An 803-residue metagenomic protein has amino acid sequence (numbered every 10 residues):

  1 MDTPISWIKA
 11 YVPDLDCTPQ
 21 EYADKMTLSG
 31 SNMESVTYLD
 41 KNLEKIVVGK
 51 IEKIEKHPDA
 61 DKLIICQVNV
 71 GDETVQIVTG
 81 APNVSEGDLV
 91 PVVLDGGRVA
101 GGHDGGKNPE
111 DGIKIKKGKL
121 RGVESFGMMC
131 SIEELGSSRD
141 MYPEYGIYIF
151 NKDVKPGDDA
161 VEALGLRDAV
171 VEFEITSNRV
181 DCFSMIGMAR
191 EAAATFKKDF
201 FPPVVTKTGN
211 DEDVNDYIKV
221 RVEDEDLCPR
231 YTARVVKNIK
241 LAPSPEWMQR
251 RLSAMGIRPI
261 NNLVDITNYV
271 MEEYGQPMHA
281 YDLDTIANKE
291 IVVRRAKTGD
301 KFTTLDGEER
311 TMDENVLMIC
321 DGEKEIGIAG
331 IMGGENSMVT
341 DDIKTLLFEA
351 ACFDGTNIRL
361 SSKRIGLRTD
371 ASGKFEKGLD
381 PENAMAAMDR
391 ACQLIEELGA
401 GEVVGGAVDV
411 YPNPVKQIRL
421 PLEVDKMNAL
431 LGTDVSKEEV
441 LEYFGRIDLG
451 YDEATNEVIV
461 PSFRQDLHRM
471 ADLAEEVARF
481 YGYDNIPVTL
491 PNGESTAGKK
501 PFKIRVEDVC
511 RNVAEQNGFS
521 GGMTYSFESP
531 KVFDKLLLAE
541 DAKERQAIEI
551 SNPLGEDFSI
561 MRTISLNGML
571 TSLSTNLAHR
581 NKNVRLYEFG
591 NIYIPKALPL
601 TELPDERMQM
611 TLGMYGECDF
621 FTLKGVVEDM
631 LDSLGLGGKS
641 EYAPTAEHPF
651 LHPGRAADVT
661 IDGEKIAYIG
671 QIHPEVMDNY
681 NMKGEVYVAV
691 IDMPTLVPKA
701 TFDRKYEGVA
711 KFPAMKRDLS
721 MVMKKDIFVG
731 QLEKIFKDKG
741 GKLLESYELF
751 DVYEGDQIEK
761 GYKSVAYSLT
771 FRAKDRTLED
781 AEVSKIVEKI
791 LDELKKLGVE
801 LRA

Functional and structural regions predicted by a protein language model:
M1-E212, L347, G366, D370 (+3 more regions): Phosphate-backbone binding interfaces of nucleic-acid-interacting proteins
D24, I64, F200-K301: Glycine/proline-enriched, intrinsically flexible loops and inter-domain linkers
K41-E44, T208-N210, S495-K500, T524-K543 (+2 more regions): Beta-rich nucleic-acid/ligand-interaction surfaces
V48-V78, N261, T267-N336: Conserved mixed alpha/beta core segments that line enzyme active sites in large multi-domain catalysts
R121-E134, E144-G146, V161-E162, A169 (+4 more regions): Mobile "lid/hinge" segments at catalytic clefts and subdomain interfaces of large enzymes
F196-V222, G399-M427, D434: Terminal amphipathic helices with adjacent charged low-complexity linkers/tails
L420-K582, R717, T770-A773, L778 (+1 more regions): Extended, well-folded interaction surfaces typified by the phenylalanyl-tRNA synthetase beta subunit core
R446-L449, K596-L600, D605-E606, T611 (+1 more regions): A carboxyl-terminal module marker
